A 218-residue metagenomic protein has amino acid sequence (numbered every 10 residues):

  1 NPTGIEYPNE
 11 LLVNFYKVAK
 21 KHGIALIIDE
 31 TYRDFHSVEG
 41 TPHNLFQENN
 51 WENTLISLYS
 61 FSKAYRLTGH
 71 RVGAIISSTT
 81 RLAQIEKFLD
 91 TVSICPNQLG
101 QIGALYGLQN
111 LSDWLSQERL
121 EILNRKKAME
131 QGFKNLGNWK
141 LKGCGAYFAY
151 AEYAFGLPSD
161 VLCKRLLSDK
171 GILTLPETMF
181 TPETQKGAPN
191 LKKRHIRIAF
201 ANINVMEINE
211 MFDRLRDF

Functional and structural regions predicted by a protein language model:
N1, D29, L55, G73 (+5 more regions): Generic structural signal for small/hydrophobic residues in well-ordered secondary structure, especially within
P2-A25, Y32-L67: Active-site pre-lysine segment of PLP-dependent enzymes
A19, F133, L166-L167: A generic structural signal for well-ordered alpha-helical segments
K21-H22, L136, K170: Helix C-cap/helix->beta junction micro-motif
I28, T174-P176: Hydrophobic residues in well-ordered beta-strands that form the structural core
N53-L120, K127-Q131: Conserved core segment of the aminotransferase class I/II
L105, E121-E130, K140-Y153, S159 (+1 more regions): Conserved glycine-rich beta-strand-loop-beta hairpin in the small C-terminal domain of fold type I
R165-L173, T181-F218: PLP-dependent enzyme catalytic core of the Aspartate aminotransferase-like
